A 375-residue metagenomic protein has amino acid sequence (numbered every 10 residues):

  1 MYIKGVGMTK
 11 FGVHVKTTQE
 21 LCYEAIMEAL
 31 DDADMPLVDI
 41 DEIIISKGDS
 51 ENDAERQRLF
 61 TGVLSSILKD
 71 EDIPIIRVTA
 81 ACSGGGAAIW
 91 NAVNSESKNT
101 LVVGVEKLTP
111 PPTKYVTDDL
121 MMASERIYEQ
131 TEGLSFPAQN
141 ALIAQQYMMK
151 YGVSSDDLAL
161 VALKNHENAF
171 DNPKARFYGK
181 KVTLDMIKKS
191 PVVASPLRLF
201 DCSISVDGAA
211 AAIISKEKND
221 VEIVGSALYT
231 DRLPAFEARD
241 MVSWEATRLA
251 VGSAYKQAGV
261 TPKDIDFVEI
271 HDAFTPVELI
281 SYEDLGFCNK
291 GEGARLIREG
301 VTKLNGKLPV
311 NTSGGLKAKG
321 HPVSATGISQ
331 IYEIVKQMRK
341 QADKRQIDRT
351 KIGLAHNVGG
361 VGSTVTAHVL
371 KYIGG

Functional and structural regions predicted by a protein language model:
M1-Q19, R126, L160, V192-L249 (+7 more regions): Condensing-enzyme catalytic core mediating Claisen C-C bond formation in acyl metabolism
M1-S83, N91, S95, Y147-S154 (+6 more regions): Conserved active-site "lid/cap" helical segment
G7-K10, K47-E51, A80-G84, G104-T109 (+7 more regions): Acidic, glycine-rich active-site loops and adjacent beta-strand->loop/helix elements that engage anionic groups
L37-K47, P74-A80, L101-G104, D156-L163 (+5 more regions): Beta-strand segments within the central parallel beta-sheet cores of soluble alpha/beta enzyme folds
S50-N99, V103, K107-Q139, Y178-C202 (+3 more regions): Conserved catalytic cysteine-centered active-site region of acyl-thioester-dependent Claisen-condensing enzymes
E51-L59, F236-R239, D272-R295, P322 (+1 more regions): Short glycine/threonine-rich loop-to-helix capping motif typified by GTGT followed within a few residues by an Asp-Pro
T79-E106, P137-N172, A212-E217, P322-A342: Active-site-proximal alpha-helical scaffold in enzymes
W244-R248, S253-T275, D284-F287, L316-K319: Extended C-terminal subregions enriched in glycine
